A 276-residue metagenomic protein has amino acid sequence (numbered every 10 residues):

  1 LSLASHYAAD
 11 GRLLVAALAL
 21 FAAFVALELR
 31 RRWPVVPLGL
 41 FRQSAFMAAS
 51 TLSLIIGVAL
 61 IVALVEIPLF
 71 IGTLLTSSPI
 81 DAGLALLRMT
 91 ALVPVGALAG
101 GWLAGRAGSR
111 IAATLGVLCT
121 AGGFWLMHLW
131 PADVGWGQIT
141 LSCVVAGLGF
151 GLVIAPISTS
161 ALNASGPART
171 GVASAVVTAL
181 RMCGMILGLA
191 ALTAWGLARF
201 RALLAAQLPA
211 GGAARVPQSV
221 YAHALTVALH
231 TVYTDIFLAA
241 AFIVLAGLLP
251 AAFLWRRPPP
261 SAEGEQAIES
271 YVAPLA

Functional and structural regions predicted by a protein language model:
L1-L13, A26: Phenylalanine-glycine-rich, low-complexity intrinsically disordered regions, typified by the FG/GLFG repeat domains
Y7, L20-R32, W195-R201: Structural signal for alpha-helical transmembrane segments and their membrane-water exit/capping regions in multi-pass
Y7-A8, S219-A276: Transmembrane-helix exit segments and adjacent C-terminal regions of multi-pass membrane proteins
L13, W33-L203, D235-L248, R256: 12-transmembrane solute porter fold
L13-L20: Hydrophobic core segments of alpha-helical transmembrane domains in multi-pass membrane proteins
L27, G57-V58, A222: A generic secondary-structure micro-motif detector that highlights 1-2 residue hydrophobic/ambivalent hotspots embedded
L197-P217: Juxtamembrane non-transmembrane "cap" segments at the membrane-aqueous interface of multi-pass membrane proteins
